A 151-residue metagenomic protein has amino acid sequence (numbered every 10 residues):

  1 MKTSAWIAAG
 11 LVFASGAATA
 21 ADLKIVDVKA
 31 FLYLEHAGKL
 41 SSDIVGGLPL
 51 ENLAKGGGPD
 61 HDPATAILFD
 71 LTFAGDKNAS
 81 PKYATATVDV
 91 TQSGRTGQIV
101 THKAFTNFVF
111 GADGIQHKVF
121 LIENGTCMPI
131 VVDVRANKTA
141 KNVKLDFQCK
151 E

Functional and structural regions predicted by a protein language model:
M1-I7: Bacterial N-terminal signal peptides that target proteins for export
I7-S15: Bacterial N-terminal signal peptides
G16-A20: Sec/Tat signal peptide C-region and signal peptidase I cleavage site
A21-G38: Short N-terminal segments immediately surrounding and downstream of signal-peptide cleavage
L48-A74: Contiguous beta-strand segments within globular domains
K77, G97-V131: Short, solvent-exposed, Trp/other aromatic-anchored flexible loops in extracytoplasmic proteins
K77-V100, V134-A136: Extended low-complexity, serine/threonine- and proline-enriched intrinsically disordered segments
A140-E151: Edge beta-strands of extracellular beta-sandwich domains
